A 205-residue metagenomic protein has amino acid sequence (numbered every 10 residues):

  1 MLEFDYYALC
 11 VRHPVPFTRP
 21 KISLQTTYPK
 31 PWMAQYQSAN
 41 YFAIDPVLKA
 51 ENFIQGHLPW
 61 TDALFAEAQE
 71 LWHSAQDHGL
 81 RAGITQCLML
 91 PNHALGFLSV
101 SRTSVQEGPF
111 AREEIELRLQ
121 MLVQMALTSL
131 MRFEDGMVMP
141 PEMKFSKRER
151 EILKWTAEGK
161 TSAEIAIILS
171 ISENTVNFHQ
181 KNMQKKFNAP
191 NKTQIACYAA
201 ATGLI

Functional and structural regions predicted by a protein language model:
L2, R102-S146, K154: Juxtadomain coupling helices with adjacent low-complexity linkers
V11-A34: GAF sensory/regulatory domain recognition with acknowledged cross-activation on helical regulatory dimers
T26-Q76: Regulatory sensory and allosteric helical modules in signal-transduction proteins and certain transcription factors
L64, L71-H93: Helix-to-coil/beta transition segments that act as allosteric "coupling" elements at the rims of sensory or catalytic
M89-T103: Sensory-domain boundary capping and coupling elements
R150-E151, Q194: Pre-recognition alpha-helix immediately N-terminal to the DNA-recognition helix within helix-turn-helix or winged-helix
T161-Q194: Recognition helix of helix-turn-helix DNA-binding domains
K192-G203: Short, basic, alpha-helical segments at the C-terminal edge of helix-turn-helix-like DNA-binding modules
